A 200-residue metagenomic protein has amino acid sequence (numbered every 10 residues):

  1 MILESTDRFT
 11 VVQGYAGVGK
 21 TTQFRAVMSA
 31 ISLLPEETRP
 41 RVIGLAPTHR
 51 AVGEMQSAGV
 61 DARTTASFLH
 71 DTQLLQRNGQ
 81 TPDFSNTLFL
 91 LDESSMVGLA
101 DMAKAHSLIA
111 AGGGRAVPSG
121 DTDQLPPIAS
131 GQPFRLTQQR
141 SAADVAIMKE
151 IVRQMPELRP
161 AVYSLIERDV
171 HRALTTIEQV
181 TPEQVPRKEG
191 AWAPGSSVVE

Functional and structural regions predicted by a protein language model:
S5-T10: Pre-Walker A (Motif I) flank of P-loop NTPase domains
V12-T22: Walker A/P-loop nucleotide-binding motif
K20, A111, S119-E200: Conserved helicase motor core of P-loop NTPases
Q23, V27: Hydrophobic positions on the alpha1 helix immediately C-terminal to the Walker A/P-loop
A30-V42: Post-Walker A helix-loop "phosphate-sensing" segment adjacent to the P-loop in P-loop NTPases
R41-T87: Inter-Walker segment of RecA-like/P-loop motor cores
S85-L88, G112-V117: Loop/turn-to-beta-strand initiation segments
D92-E93, G120: Walker B catalytic acidic pair
